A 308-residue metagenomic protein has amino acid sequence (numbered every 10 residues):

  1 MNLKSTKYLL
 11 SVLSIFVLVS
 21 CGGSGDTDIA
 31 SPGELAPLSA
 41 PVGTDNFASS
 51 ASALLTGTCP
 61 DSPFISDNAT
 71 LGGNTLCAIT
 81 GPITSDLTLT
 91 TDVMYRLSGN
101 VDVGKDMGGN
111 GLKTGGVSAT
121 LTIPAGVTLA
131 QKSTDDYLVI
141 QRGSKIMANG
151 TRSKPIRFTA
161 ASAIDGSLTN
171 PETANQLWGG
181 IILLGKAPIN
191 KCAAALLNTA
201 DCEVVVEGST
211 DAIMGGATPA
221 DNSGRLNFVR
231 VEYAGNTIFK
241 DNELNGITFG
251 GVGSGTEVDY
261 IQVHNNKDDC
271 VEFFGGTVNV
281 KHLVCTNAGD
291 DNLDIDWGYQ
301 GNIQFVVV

Functional and structural regions predicted by a protein language model:
M1-L10: Bacterial N-terminal signal peptides that target proteins for export
V17-S20: C-terminal motif of bacterial Sec signal peptides marking the signal peptidase cleavage site
G22-V308: Beta-strand/loop edge motif enriched in small/polar residues
